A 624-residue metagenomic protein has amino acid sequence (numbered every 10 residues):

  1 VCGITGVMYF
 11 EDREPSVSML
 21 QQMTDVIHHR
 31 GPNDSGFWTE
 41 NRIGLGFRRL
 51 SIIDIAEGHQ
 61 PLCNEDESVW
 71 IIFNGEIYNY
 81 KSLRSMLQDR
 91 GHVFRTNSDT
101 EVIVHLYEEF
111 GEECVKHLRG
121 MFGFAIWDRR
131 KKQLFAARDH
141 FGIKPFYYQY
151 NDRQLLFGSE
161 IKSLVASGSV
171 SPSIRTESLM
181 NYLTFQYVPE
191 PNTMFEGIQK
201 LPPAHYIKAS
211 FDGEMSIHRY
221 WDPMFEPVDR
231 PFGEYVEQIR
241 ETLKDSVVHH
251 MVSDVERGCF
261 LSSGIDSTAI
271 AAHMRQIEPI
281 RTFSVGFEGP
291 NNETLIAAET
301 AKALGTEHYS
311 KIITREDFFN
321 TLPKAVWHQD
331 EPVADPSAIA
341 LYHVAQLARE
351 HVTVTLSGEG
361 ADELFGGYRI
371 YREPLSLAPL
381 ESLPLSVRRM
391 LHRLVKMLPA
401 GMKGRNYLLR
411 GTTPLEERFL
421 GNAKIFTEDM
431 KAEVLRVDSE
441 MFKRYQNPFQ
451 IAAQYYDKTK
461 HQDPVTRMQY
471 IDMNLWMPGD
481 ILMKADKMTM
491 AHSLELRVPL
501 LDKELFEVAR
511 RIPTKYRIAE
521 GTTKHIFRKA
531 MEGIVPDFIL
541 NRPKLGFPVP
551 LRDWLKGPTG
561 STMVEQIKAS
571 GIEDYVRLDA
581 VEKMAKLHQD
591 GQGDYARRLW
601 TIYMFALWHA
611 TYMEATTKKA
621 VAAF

Functional and structural regions predicted by a protein language model:
V1-I4, D89, A166, E196-P202 (+4 more regions): Adenosyl-5′-phosphate
V1-Q329, L341, A345, E532-G533 (+3 more regions): Cysteine-centered catalytic environments shared across enzyme families
S18, I174, E234, Q238 (+22 more regions): Generic recognition of stable, solvent-exposed alpha-helical segments in well-folded globular domains
M23, Y182, L391, F506-A509 (+1 more regions): A structural signal for short hydrophobic/aromatic patches embedded in well-ordered alpha helices
H140, H343-M402, T459, W476 (+1 more regions): Active-site adenylate/phosphate-handling loop in enzymes that bind or generate adenylated species
R257-D266, E288-G289, I339, L364 (+2 more regions): Glycine-rich loop motifs involved in handling phospho/adenylate chemistry
P323-W327, R349, Y371-E373, W554-K556: Short low-complexity, flexible loop/linker segments enriched in glycine and/or proline with clustered acidic
E331-D335: Acceptor-substrate binding/catalytic loop of class I
